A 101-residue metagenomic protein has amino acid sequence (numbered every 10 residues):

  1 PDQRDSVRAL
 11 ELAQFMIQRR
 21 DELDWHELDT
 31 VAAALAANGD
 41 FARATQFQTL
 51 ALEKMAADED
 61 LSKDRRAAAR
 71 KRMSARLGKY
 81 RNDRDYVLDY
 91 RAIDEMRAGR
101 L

Functional and structural regions predicted by a protein language model:
Q3-V7, F15, D21, W25 (+2 more regions): Terminal, low-structured helical/coil segments at or just beyond the last alpha-helical repeat
R4, G39-D40: Short helix-adjacent coil turns
T30, A34-A37, M73-R76: "A position-specific structural signal for the A-helix of alpha-solenoid helical repeats
A36, L50-A51: A short alpha/beta connector and helix-capping loop motif
